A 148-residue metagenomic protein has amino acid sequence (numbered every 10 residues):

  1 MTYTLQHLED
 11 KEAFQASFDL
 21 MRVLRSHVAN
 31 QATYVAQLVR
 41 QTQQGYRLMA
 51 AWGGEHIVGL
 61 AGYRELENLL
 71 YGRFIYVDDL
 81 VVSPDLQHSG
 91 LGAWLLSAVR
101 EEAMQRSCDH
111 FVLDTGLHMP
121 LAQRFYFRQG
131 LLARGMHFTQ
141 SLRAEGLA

Functional and structural regions predicted by a protein language model:
M1-K11, G146-A148: Conserved N-terminal entry element of GNAT/NAT acetyltransferase domains
Y3, G54-L60, I75: Glycine-rich phosphate/pyrophosphate-binding loop shared by adenosine-nucleotide-utilizing enzymes
V28-L48: Active-site rim helix/loop that mediates acceptor-substrate recognition in acyltransferases
A50, H56-E65, V81: Conserved beta-strand in the GNAT
L66-V77, Q87, A133-R134: A conserved beta-turn-beta hairpin within the catalytic core of GNAT-like acetyltransferases that forms part
V82, H88-E101, R128: Conserved acetyl-CoA-binding loop-helix of GNAT-fold acetyltransferases
A93, L117-M136, Q140: Conserved active-site alpha-helix within GNAT-family acetyltransferase domains
A103-T115: Conserved GNAT acetyl-CoA-binding A-motif
